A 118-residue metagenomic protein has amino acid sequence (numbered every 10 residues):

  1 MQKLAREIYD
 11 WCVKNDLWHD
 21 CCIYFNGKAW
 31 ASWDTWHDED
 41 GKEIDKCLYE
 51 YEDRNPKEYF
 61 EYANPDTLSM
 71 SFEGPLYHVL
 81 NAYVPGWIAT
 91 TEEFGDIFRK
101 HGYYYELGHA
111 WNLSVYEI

Functional and structural regions predicted by a protein language model:
M1-L76, Y83-V84: N-terminal leader/targeting segments
V84-I118: Short, compact, well-ordered microdomains
